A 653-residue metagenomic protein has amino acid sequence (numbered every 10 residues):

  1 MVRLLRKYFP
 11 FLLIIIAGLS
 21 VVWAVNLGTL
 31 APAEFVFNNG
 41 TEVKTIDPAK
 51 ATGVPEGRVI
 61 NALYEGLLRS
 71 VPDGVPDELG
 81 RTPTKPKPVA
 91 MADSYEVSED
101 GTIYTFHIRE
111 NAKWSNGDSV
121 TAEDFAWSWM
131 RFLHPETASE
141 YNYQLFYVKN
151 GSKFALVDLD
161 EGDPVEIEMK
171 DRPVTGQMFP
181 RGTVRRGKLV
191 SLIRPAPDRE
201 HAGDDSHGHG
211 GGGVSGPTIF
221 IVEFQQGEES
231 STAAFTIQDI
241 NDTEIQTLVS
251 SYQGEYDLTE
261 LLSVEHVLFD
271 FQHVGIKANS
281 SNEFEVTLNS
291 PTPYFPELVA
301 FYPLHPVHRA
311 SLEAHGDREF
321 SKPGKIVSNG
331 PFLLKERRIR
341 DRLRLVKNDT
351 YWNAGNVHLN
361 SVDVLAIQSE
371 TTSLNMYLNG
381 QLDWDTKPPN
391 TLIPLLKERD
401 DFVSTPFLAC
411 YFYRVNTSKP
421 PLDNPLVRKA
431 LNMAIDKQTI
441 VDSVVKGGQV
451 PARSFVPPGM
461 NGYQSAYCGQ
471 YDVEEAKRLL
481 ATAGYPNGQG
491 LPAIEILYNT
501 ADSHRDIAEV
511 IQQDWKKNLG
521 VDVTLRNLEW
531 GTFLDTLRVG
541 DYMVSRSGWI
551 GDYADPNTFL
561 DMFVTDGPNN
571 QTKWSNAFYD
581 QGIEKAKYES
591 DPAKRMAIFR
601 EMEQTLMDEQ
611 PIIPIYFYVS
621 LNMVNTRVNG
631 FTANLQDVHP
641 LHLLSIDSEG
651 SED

Functional and structural regions predicted by a protein language model:
G28, G462, V521-F533, R538 (+2 more regions): Extracytoplasmic/peripheral linker and loop segments enriched in polar/acidic and small residues with frequent Thr/Pro
N38-E99, M130, V327: N-terminal lobe/hinge region of extracytoplasmic solute-binding protein
V71-D73, T82, R172-T183, K188-G227 (+6 more regions): Gly/Pro-rich hinge or "lid" segments in bacterial periplasmic/extracellular proteins
D93-A155, D160-E168, M178-R181, R186 (+7 more regions): Aromatic- and charge-enriched surface segment that lines or borders ligand/interaction sites
R199, G211-G212, I339, A483-G551 (+2 more regions): Ligand/substrate-recognition segments at binding pockets and active sites
K335-V346, D363-K419, Q438, D442: Extracellular/periplasmic solute-recognition and catalytic clefts
R344-K347, L422-Q513, K517, E601 (+1 more regions): Append "and occasionally in soluble cytosolic enzymes with long acidic Gly/Pro-rich linkers
N622-D653: Long beta-strand-rich cores associated with HINT superfamily self-processing modules
